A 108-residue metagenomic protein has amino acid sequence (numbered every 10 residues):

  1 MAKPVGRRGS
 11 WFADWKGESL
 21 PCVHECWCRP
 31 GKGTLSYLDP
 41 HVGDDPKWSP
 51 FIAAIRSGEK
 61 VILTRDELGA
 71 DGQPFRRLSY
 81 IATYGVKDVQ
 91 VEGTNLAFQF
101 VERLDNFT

Functional and structural regions predicted by a protein language model:
M1-F107: Short helix-coil boundary/hinge micro-motifs
